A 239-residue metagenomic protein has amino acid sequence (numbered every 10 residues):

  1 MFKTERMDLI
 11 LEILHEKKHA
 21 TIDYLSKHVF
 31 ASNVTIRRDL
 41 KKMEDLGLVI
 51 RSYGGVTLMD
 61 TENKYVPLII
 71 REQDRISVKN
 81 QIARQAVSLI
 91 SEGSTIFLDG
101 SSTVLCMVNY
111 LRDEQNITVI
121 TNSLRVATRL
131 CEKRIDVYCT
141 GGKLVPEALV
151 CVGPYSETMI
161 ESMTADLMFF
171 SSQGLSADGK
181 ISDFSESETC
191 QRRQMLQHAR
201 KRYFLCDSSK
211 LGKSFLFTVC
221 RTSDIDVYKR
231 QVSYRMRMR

Functional and structural regions predicted by a protein language model:
F2, E12, H19-Y24, F30 (+2 more regions): Conserved phosphate- and dinucleotide-binding cores of soluble alpha/beta proteins, encompassing both enzyme active
F2-V29, V34-G100, V108-N116, I120 (+1 more regions): HTH-adjacent hinge/linker in prokaryotic transcriptional regulators
M59-T61, S101, T140, S172-Q173: Generic beta-structure capping elements
V104: Conserved SAM/SAH-binding loop
